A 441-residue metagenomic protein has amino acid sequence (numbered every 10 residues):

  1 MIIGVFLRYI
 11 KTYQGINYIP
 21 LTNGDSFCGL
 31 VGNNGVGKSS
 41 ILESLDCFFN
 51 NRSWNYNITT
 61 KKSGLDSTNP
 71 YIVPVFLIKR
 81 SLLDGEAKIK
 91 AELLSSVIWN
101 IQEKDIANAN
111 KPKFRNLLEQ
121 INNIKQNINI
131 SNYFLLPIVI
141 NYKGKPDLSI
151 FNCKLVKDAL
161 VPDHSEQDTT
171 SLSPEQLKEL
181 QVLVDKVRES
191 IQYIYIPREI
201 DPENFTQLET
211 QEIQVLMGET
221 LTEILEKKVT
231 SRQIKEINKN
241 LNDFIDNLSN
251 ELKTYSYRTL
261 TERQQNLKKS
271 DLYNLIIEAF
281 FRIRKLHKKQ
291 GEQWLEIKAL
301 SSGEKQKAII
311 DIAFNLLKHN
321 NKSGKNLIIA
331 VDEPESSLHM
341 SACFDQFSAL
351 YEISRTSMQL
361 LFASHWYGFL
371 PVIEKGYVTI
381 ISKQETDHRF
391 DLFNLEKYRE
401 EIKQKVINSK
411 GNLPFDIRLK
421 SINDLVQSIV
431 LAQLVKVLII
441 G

Functional and structural regions predicted by a protein language model:
M1-N50, T60-S67: Pre-Walker A-like glycine/lysine-rich segment at the N-terminus of P-loop NTPase domains
E43-I130: Conserved P-loop NTP-binding catalytic core
N50-F76, D84-A87, D168-L180, H319-G324 (+2 more regions): Flexible phosphate/Mg2+-sensing switch loops adjacent to catalytic phosphate-binding sites
K90-E223: Electropositive, glycine-dotted interaction segments that contact anionic polymers or phosphate-rich ligands
I194, P202-I328: Extended helical coiled-coil dimerization/tether regions that scaffold and oligomerize large DNA-maintenance assemblies
D332-P334: Walker B catalytic acidic pair
A363-H365: H-loop/switch region of ABC-family ATPase nucleotide-binding domains
P371-G441: RecA-like P-loop NTPase motor core
